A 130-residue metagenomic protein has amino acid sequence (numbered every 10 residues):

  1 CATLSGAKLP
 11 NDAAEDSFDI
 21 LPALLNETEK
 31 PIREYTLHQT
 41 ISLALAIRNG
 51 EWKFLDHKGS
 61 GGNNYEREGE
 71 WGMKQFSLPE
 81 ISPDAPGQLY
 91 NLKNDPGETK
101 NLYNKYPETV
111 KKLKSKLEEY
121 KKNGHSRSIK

Functional and structural regions predicted by a protein language model:
A2, L21, L25, Y90 (+3 more regions): Non-transmembrane alpha-helical segments in soluble domains of secreted/periplasmic/extracellular proteins
A2-Q88, L92, G124-S126: C-terminal cap/loop subdomain of S1 sulfatases and analogous C-terminal strand-loop tails that border
K58, E98, L102-K105: Active-site-proximal flexible loops/turns
G69-W71, N104-P107: Short intrinsically disordered coil segments
D95: Intrinsically disordered, low-complexity polar regions and short flexible loop motifs
I129: Active-site His/acidic residue clusters
